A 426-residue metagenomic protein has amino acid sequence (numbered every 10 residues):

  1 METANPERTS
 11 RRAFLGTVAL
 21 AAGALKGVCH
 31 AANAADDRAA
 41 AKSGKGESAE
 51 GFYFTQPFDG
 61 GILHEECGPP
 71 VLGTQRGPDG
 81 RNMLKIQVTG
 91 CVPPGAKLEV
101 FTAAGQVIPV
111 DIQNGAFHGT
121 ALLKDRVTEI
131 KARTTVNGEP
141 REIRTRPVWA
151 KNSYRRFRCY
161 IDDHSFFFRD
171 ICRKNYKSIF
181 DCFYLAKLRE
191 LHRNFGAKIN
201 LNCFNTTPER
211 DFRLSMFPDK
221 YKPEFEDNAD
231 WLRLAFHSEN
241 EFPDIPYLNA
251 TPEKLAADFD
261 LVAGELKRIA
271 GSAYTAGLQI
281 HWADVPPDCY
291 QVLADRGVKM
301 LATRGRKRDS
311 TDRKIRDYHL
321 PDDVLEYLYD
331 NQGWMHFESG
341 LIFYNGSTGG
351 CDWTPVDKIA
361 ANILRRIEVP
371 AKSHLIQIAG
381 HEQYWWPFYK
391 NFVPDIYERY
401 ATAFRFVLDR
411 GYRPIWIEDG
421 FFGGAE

Functional and structural regions predicted by a protein language model:
E2-A22: N-terminal secretory signal peptides and thylakoid transit peptides that target proteins across membranes
A41-R81: Short, compositionally biased P/S/T/A/G/V-rich stretches that sit at domain boundaries
I86-V92: Aromatic/hydrophobic beta-strand junction motif of beta-rich domains
T120-V127: Surface-exposed, short loops/turns at beta-strand junctions within beta-sandwich domains
I143-F225: Active-site beta->alpha N-cap acidic-glycine motif
K198-P286, D309-S310, I378, E382-W386: Metal-dependent polysaccharide deacetylase catalytic core of the NodB/CE4 family, i.e., the active-site-bearing domain
R210-L214, W282-G380: Active-site-adjacent pocket scaffolds in enzyme catalytic domains
A302-G305, Q377-E426: C-terminal domain-boundary segment and adjacent tail
